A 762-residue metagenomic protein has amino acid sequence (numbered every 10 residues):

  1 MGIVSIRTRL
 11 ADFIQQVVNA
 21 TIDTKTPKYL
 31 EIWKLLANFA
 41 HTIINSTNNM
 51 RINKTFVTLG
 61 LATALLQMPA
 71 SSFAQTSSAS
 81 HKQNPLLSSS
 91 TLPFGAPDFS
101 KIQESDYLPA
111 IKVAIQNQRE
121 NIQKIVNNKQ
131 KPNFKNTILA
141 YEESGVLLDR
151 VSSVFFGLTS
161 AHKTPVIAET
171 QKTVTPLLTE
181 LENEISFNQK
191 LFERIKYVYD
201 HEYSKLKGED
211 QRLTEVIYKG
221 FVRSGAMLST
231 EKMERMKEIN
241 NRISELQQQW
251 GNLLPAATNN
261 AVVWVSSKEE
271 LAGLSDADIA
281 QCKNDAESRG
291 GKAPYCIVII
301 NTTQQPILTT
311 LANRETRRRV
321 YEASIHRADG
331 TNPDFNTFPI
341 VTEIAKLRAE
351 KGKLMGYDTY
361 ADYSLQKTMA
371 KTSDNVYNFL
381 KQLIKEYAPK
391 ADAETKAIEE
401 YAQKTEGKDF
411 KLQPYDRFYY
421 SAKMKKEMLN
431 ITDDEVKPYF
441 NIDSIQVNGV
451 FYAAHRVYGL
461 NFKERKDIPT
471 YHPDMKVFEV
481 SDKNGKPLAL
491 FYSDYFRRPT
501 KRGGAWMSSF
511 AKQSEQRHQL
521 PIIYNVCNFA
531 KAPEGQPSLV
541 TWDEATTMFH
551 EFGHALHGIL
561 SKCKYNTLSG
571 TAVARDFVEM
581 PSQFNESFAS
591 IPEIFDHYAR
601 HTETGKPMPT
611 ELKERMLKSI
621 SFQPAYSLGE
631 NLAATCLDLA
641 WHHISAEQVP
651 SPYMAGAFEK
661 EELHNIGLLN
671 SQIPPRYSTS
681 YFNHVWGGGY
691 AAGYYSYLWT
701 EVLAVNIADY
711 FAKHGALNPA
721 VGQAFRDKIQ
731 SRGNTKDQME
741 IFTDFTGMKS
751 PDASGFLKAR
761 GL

Functional and structural regions predicted by a protein language model:
T21, E31, N38-S46: Short, positively charged and aromatic/hydrophobic N-terminal segments
L59-Q67: Bacterial N-terminal signal peptides
S72-A74: Boundary at the C-terminal end of the N-terminal hydrophobic targeting segment
T76-C282, F711: N-terminal helix-rich structural modules
A79-K101, P294-C296, E427-L429, G449-A453 (+8 more regions): C-terminal, non-catalytic "cap/extension" segments appended to globular domains
T91-D106, F155-V174, V198-E238, V298-P339 (+7 more regions): Short His/Asp/Glu-rich catalytic/ion-coordination signatures at enzyme active sites or charged loops
E209, L213, E245, N252 (+8 more regions): Active-site-proximal, well-structured secondary-structure segments within enzyme catalytic domains
D543-G558: Active-site recognition of the HExxH zinc-binding catalytic motif
